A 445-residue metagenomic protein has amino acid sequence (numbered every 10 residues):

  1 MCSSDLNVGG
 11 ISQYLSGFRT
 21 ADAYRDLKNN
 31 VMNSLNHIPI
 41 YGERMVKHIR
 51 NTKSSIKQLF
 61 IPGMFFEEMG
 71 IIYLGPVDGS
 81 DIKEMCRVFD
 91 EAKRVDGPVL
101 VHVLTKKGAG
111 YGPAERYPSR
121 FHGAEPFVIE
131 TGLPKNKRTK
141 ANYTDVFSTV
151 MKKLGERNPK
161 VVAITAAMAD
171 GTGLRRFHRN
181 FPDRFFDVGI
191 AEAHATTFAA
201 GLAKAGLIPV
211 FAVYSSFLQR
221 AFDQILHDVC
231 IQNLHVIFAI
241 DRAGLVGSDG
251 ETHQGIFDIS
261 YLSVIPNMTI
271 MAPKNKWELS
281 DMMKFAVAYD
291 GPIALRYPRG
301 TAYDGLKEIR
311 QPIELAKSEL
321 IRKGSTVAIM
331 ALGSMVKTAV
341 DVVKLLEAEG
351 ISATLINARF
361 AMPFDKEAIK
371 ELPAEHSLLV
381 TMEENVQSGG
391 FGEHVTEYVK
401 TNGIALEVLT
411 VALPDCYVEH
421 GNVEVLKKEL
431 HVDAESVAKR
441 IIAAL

Functional and structural regions predicted by a protein language model:
M1, G173, F185, E192-A212 (+2 more regions): Extended, hydrophobic alpha-helical segments in both membrane/secreted and soluble proteins
S4-R120, G132-N180, D187, A193-T197 (+4 more regions): Thiamine diphosphate
F65, F177, G201-L202, D228 (+2 more regions): Hydrophobic/aromatic ligand-binding patch that stacks against planar heteroaromatic rings of cofactors or nucleotides
V88, Q224, M282-M283: Short beta-alpha junctions and helix-cap segments that line functional grooves
T105, E125-P126: Acidic, metal-ion-coordinating active-site neighborhood of RNase H-like domains and the RT-RNase H "connection"/linker
P126-E130, S263-K307: Helix-enriched interaction subdomains in cytosolic or periplasmic regions, typified by TIR/SEFIR signaling/NADase cores
F211-Y214, V411: Short beta-strand->loop structural element characteristic of the AMP-binding/adenylate-forming
I256-F257, I265: Short, solvent-exposed loop/turn segments at the edges of secondary structure
